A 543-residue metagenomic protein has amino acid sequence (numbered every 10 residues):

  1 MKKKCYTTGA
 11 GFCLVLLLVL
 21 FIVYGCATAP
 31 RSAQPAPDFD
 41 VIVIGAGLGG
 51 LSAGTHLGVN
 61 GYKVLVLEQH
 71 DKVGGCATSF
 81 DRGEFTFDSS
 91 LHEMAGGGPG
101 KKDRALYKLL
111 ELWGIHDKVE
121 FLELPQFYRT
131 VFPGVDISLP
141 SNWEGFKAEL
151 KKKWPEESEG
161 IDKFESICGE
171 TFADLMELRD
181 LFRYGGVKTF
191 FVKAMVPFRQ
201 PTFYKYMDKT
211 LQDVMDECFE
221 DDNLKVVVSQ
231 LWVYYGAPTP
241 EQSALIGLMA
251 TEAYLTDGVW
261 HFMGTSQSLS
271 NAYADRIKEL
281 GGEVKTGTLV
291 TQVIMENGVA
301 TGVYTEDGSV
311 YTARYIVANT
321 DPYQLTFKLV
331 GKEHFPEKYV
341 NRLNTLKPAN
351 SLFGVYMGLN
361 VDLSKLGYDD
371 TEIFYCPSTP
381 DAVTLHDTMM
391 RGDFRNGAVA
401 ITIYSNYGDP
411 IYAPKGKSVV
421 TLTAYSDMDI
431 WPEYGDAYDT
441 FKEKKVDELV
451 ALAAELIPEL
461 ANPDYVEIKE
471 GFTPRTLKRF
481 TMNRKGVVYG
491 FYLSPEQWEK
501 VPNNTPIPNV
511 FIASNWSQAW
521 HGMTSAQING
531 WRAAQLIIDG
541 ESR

Functional and structural regions predicted by a protein language model:
C5, F12-V41, V59-N60: Extreme N-terminal leader/targeting segments of oxidoreductases
A33-A173: N-terminal glycine-rich phosphate/pyrophosphate-binding loop and immediately adjacent elements
P133-Q242: Rossmann-like flavin
D221-Y235, N396-T402, P458-W520: A glycine-rich dinucleotide-binding beta-alpha-beta segment and adjacent secondary-structure elements that constitute
L248-Y304: Helical element adjacent to the flavin cofactor pocket in flavoenzyme catalytic cores
L289-A413: Mid-domain catalytic core of redox enzymes that form a hydrophobic substrate pocket/lid adjacent to a catalytic redox
A398-Y489: FAD-dependent oxidoreductase catalytic-site/capping-region signature
S517-I537: A conserved FAD-binding loop/helix module that cradles the flavin
